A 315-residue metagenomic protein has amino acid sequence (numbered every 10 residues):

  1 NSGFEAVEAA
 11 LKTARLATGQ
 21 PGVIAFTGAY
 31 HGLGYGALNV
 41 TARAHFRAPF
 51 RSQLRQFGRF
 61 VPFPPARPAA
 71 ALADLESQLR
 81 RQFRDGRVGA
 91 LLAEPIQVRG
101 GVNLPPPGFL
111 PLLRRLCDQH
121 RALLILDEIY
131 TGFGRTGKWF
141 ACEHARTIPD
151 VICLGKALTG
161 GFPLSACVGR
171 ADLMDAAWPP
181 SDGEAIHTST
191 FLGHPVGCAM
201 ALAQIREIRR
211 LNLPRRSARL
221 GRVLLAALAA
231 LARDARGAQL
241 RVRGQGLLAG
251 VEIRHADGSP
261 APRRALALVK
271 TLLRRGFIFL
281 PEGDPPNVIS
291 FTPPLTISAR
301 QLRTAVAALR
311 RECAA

Functional and structural regions predicted by a protein language model:
N1-A315: Conserved N-terminal phosphate-binding loop of PLP-dependent enzymes in the Aspartate aminotransferase
